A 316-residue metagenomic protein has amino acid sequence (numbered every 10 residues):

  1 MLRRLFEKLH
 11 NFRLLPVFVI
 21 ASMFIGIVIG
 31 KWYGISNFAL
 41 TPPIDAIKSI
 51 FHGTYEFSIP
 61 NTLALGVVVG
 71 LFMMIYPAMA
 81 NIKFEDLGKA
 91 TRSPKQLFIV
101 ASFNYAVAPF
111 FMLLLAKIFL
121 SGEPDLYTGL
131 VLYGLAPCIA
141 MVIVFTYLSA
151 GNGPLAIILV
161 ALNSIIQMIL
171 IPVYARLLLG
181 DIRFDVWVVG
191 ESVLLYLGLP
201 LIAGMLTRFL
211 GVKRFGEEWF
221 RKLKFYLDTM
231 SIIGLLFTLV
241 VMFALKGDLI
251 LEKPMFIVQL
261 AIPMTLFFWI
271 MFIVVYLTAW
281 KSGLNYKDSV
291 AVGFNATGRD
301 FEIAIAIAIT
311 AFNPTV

Functional and structural regions predicted by a protein language model:
M1-V316: Alpha-helical transmembrane segments of multi-pass small-molecule/ion transporters
